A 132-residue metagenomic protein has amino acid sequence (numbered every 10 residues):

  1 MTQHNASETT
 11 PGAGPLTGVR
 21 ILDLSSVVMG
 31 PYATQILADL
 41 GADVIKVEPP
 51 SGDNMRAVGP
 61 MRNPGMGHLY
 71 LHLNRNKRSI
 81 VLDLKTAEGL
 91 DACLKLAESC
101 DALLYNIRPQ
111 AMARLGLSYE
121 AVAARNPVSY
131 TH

Functional and structural regions predicted by a protein language model:
M1-H132: N-terminal helix-loop segment corresponding to the beta1-alpha1 unit of nucleotide/adenylate-binding folds
